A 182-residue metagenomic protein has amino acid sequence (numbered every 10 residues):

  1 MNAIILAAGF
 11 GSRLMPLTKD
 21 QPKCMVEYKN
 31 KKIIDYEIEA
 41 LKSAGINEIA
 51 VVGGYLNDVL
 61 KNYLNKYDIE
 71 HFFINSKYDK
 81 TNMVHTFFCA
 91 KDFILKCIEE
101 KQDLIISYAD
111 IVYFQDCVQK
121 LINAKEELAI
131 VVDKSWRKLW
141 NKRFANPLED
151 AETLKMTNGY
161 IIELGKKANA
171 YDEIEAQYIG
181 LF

Functional and structural regions predicted by a protein language model:
M1-I5, K31-D103: Conserved N-terminal catalytic core of the sugar/cofactor nucleotidyltransferase
M1-K19: N-terminal nucleotide-binding beta1-loop-alpha1 segment
A7, G53, Y108, V132-D133: Short beta-strand/turn micro-motifs composed of small residues that flank or help shape donor/cofactor-binding pockets
R13, V59-N62, D116: Phosphate- and divalent-cation-binding pockets in alpha/beta enzyme and binding domains that engage nucleotide-derived
T18-Q21, L64-Y67, T86-C89, Q119-I122 (+1 more regions): Short, glycine/charged-enriched secondary-structure capping and boundary segments
D20-D35: Short catalytic helix/loop segments, enriched in acidic residues and glycine and frequently bearing histidine
E100-V112: Short beta-strand-to-loop acidic/aromatic patch adjacent to the donor-nucleotide binding site
F114-F182: Conserved core of the sugar-phosphate nucleotidyltransferase
